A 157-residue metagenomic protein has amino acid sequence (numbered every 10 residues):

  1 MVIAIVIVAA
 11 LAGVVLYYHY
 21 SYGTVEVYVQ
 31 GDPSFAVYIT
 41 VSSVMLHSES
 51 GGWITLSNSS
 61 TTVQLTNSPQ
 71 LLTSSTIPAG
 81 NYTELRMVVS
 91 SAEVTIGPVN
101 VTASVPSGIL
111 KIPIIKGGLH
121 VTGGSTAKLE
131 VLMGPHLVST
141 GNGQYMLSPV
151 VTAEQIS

Functional and structural regions predicted by a protein language model:
M1-I7: N-terminal Sec-pathway targeting helices
I7-S157: A short, solvent-exposed, low-complexity linear motif enriched for acidic/polar residues with Pro/Gly/Ser/Thr
